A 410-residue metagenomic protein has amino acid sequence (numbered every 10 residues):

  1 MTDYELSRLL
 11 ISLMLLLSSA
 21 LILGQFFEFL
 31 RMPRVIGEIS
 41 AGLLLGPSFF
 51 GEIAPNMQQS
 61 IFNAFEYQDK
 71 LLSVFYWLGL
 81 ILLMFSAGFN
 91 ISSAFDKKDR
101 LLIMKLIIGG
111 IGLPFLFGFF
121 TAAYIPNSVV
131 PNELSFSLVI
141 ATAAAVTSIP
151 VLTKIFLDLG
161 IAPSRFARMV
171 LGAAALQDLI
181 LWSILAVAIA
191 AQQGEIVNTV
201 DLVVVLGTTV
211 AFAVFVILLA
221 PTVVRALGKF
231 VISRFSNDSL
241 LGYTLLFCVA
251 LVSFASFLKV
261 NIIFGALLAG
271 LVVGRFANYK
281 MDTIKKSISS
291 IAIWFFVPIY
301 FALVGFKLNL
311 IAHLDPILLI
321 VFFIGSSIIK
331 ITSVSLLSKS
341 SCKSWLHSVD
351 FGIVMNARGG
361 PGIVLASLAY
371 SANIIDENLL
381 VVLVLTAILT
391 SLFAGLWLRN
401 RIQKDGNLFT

Functional and structural regions predicted by a protein language model:
M1-E38, F50-G51, V74, V205 (+1 more regions): Hydrophobic transmembrane alpha-helices of multi-pass small-molecule transporters
T2-D3, P55-Y67, Y124-N132, A190-V204 (+3 more regions): Membrane-interface helix termini and inter-helical loops of multi-pass transporters
T2-L16, Y67-M84, N132-S148, V204-F215 (+3 more regions): Structural signature of hydrophobic alpha-helical transmembrane segments
L16-Q25, L43, P47, G51-E52 (+15 more regions): Transmembrane alpha-helical segments of multi-pass membrane transport proteins and ion-pumping complexes
S18, I22-F29, S93-L159, L219 (+2 more regions): Transmembrane alpha-helices that form the ion-translocation and gating core of multi-pass ion transport proteins
M32-A41, K98-L113, R165-G172, V231-Y243 (+2 more regions): Cytoplasmic-side transmembrane-helix entry/capping segments in multi-pass membrane proteins
L45-L102, K229-F235, L240, T244-F322 (+1 more regions): Membrane-interface junctions of multi-pass transporters
S92-K97, T153-L176, I180-V210, Y279: Alpha-helical transmembrane bundle and helix-membrane interface signal in multi-pass integral membrane proteins
